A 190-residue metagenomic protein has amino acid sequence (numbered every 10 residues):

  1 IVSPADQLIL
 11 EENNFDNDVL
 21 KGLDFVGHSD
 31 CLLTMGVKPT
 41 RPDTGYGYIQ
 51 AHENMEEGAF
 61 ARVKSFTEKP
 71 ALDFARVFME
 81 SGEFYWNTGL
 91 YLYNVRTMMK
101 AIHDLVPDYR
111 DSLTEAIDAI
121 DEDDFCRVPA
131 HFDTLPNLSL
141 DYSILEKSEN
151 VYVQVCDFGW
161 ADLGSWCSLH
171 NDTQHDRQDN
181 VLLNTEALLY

Functional and structural regions predicted by a protein language model:
I1-E57, K100, D104-L105: Conserved beta-loop-beta/alpha segment of the NTase-like Rossmann-fold superfamily that binds/positions NTPs
S3-A5, E12-N13, G36-P39, H52-E53 (+5 more regions): Fold-independent oxyanion-binding glycine-rich loops and adjacent beta-strand/coil segments at enzyme active sites
H28-S29, S81, K147-N150: Structured helix-beta-strand junction loops
G45, R62, W86-N87, D157 (+1 more regions): A generic structural signal for well-ordered coil/turn residues at beta-strand boundaries that shape enzyme active-site
H52-Y85, A119-I120: A short, charged helix-loop
N87-T88, V151: Short, surface-exposed beta-edge/turn micro-motifs
G89-Y93: Short glycine- and hydrophobic/aromatic-rich loop-to-beta-strand nucleating segment in the catalytic cores
V95-Y190: Left-handed beta-helix
